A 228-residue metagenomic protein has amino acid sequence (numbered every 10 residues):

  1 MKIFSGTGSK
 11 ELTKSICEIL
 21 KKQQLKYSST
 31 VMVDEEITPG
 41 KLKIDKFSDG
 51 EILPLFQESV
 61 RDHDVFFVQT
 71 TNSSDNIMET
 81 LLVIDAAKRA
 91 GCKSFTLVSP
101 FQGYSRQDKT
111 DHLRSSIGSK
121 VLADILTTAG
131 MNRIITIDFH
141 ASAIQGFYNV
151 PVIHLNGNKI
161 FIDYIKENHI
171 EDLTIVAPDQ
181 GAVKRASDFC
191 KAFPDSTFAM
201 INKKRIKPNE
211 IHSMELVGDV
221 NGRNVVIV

Functional and structural regions predicted by a protein language model:
M1-V228: PRPP-associated nucleotide enzymes
